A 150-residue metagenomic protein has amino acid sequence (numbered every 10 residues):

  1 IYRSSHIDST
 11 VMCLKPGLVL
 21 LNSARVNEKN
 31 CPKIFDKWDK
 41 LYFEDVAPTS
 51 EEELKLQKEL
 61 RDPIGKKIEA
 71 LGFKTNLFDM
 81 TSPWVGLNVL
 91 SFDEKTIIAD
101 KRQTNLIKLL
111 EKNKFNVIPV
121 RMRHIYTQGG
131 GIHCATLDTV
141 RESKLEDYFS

Functional and structural regions predicted by a protein language model:
I1-S150: Histidine/cysteine-enriched polar flanking segments
